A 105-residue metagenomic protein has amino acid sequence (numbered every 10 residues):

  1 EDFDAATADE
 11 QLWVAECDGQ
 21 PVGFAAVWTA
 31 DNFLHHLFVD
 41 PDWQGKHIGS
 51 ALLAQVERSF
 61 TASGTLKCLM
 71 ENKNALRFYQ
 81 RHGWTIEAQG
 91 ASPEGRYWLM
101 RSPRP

Functional and structural regions predicted by a protein language model:
E1-D42, L53-Q55, G90-S92: Acetyl-CoA-dependent GNAT
G19, G23, H47-G49, G83: Conserved phosphate-binding and hydrolysis motifs of nucleotide-dependent enzymes
V39, G45-R58, R77, R81: Conserved acetyl-CoA-binding loop-helix of GNAT-fold acetyltransferases
S50, E71-W98: Conserved active-site alpha-helix within GNAT-family acetyltransferase domains
S59-E71: Conserved GNAT acetyl-CoA-binding A-motif
L99-P105: Terminal substrate-recognition subdomain of acyl/acetyltransferases
